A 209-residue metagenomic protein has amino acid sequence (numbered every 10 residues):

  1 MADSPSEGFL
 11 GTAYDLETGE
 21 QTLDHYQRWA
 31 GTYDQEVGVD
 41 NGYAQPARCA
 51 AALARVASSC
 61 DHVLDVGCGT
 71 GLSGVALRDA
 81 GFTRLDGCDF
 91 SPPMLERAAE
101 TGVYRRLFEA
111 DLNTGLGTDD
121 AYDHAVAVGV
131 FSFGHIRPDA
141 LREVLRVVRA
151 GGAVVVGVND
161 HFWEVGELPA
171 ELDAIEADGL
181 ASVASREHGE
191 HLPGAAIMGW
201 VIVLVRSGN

Functional and structural regions predicted by a protein language model:
M1-T32: N-terminal, positively charged/glycine-rich alpha-helical extensions of SAM-dependent methyltransferases
D34-A50: Conserved SAM-binding loop and adjacent beta-strand
L64-V66, T70-G115: Class I SAM-dependent methyltransferase SAM/SAH-binding core
L116-A125: A short acidic, Gly/Pro-enriched loop at the edge of an enzyme's catalytic core that lines a small-molecule cofactor
H124-R137: A short SAM/SAH-binding and catalytic strip from SAM-dependent methyltransferases
D139-A150: A short glycine-rich, Lys/Arg-flanked "PGG" loop and its adjoining helix->strand segment in the class I
G151-N159: Conserved beta-strand signature within the Rossmann-like core of class I S-adenosyl-L-methionine
G194-N209: Core SAM-dependent methyltransferase catalytic element
